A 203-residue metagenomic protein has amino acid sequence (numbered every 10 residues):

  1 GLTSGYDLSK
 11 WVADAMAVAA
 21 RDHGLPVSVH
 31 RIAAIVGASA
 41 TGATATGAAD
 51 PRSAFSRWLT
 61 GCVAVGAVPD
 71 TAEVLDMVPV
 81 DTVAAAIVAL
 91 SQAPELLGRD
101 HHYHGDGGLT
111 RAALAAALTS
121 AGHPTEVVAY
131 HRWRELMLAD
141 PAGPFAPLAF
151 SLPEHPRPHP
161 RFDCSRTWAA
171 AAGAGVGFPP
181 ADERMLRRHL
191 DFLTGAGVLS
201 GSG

Functional and structural regions predicted by a protein language model:
G1-H30: Active-site Tyr-X1-5-Lys
G1-T3, D14, G66-D76, G98-H102 (+1 more regions): Glycine- and acidic
S4, V36-P51, P69-D81: Glycine-rich "substrate-gating" loop/helix at the edge of Rossmann-like oxidoreductase active sites
V18, S56-V68, V74-R111, A116-A121: Alpha-helical substrate-binding/gating segment
H23, V29-I32, A40-G42, T46-A64: Flexible glycine/proline-rich, aromatic-decorated loop/lid segments
S28-R31, H102-H104, R161: A structural signal for short, well-ordered beta-strand segments and their strand-loop junctions that often border
R111-R161, F178-E183, G197-G201: Terminal hydrophobic/aromatic helix or amphipathic segment near a protein terminus
D163-G203: Amphipathic terminal alpha-helices
